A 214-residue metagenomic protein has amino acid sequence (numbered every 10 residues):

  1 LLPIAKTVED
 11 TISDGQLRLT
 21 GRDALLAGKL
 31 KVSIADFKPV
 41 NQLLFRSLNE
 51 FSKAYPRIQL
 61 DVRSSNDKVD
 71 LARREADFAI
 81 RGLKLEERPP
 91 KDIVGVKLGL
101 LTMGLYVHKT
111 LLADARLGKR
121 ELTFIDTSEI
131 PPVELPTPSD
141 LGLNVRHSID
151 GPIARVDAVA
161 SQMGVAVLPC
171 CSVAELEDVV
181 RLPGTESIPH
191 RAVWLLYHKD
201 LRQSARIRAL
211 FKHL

Functional and structural regions predicted by a protein language model:
L1-I12: Basic, amphipathic "hinge/linker" alpha-helix immediately C-terminal to the N-terminal HTH DNA-binding motif
D10-S33: Short helix-loop hinge/linker segments at domain boundaries
G28-P89: Central regulatory/effector-binding core of bacterial HTH transcription factors
L30-S33, A79, I125, A166 (+1 more regions): Short, well-ordered beta-strand segments
R73, E87-V193: C-terminal regulatory
T185-L214: A late-sequence structural motif
